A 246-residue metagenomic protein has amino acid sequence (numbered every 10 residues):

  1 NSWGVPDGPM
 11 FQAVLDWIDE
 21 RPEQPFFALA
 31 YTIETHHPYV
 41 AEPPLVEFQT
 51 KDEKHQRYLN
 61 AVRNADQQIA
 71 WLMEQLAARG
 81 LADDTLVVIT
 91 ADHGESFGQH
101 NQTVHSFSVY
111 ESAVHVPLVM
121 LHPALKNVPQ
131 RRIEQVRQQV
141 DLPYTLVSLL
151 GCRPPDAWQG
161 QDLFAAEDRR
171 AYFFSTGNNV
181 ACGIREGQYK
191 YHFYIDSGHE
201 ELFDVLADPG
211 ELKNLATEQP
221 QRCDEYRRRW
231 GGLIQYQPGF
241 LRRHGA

Functional and structural regions predicted by a protein language model:
N1-A246: Solvent-exposed soluble domains appended to multi-pass membrane proteins
